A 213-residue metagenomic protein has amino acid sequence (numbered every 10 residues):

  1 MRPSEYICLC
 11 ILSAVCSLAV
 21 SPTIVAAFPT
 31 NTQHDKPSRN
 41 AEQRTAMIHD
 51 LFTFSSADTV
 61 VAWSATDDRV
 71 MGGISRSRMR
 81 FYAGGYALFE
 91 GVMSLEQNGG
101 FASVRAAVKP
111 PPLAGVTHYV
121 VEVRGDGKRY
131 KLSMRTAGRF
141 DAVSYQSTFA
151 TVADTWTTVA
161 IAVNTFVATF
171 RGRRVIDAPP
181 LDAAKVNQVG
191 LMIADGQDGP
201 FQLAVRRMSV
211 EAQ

Functional and structural regions predicted by a protein language model:
M1-I11: Bacterial N-terminal signal peptides that target proteins for export
S4, C16, S38-A41: Short, low-complexity intrinsically disordered segments enriched in A/P/G/S/L with frequent Arg, especially at protein
L9-P22: Bacterial N-terminal signal peptides
I24-Q213: Beta-rich carbohydrate-recognition modules and glycan-binding surfaces
